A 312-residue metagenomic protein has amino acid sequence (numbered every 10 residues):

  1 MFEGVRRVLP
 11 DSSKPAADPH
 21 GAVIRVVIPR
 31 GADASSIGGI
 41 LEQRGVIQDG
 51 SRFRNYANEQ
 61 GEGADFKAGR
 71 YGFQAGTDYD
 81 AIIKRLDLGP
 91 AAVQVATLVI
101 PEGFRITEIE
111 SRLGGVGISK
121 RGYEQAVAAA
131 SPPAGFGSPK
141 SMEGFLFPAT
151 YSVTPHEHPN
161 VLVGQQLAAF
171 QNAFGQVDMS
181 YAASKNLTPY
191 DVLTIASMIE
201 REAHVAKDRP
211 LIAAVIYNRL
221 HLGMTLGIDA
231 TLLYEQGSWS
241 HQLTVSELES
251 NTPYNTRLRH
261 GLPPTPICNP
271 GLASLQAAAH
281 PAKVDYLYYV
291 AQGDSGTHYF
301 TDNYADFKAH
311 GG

Functional and structural regions predicted by a protein language model:
F2-F174: Signal peptide-directed extracytoplasmic domains
G115-R121, P132-G312: Bacterial extracytoplasmic/cell-wall-associated proteins, especially those involved in peptidoglycan
